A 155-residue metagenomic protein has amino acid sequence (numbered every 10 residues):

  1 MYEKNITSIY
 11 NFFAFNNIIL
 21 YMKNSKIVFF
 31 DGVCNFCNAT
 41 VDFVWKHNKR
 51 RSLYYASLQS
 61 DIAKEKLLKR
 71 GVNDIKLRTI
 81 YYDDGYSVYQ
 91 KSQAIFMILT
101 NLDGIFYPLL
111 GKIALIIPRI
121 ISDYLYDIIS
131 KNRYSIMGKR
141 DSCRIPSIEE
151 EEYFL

Functional and structural regions predicted by a protein language model:
Y2, Y10-N11, N17-Y21: Short, positively charged and aromatic/hydrophobic N-terminal segments
L20-N24, I129-K131: Short, intrinsically disordered, charge-biased short linear motifs at domain edges
M22-H47: Local sequence-structure signature of Cys/Sec-based thiol-disulfide redox active-site neighborhoods
K46-R50, F154-L155: Short cysteine/histidine-rich zinc-coordinating motifs and their immediately flanking basic loops
R51-K64: Thiol-based oxidoreductase modules, predominantly thioredoxin-like and allied folds used for disulfide exchange
I62, K66-L155: Thiol/selenol-based redox catalytic cores and closely related redox-interacting motifs
